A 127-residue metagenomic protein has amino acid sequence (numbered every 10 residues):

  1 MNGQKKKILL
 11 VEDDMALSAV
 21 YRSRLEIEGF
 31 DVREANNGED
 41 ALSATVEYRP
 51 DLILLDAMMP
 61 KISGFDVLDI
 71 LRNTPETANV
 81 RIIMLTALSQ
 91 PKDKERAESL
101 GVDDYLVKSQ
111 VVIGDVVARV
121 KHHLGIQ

Functional and structural regions predicted by a protein language model:
M1-K7, G114-Q127: Non-catalytic signal-transmission and effector/linker regions of two-component phosphorelay proteins
E12: Conserved acidic carboxylate
M15-R33: Two-component/phosphorelay signaling modules centered on CheY-like receiver
E34-S43, G64: Helix N-cap/capping motif at the beta->alpha junctions
S43, F65-A78: Short amphipathic alpha-helix used as the core "switch/output" element in two-component signaling
D56, T86: Active-site residues of response regulator receiver
M59: Receiver (REC) domain active-site loop signature in two-component systems and cognate sites in sensor histidine kinases
